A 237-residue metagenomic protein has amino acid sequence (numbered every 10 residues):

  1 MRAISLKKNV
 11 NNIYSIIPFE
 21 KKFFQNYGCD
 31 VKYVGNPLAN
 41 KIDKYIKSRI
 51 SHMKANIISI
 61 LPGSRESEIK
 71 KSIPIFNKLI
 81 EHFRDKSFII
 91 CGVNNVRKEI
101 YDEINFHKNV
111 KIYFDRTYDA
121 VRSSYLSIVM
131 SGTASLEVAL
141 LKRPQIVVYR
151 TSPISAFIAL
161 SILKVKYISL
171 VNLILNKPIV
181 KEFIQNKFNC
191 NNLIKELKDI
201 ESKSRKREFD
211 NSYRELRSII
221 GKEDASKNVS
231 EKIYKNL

Functional and structural regions predicted by a protein language model:
M1-L237: Nucleotide-activated sugar donor-binding and catalytic core shared by glycosyltransferases and related lipid-linked
